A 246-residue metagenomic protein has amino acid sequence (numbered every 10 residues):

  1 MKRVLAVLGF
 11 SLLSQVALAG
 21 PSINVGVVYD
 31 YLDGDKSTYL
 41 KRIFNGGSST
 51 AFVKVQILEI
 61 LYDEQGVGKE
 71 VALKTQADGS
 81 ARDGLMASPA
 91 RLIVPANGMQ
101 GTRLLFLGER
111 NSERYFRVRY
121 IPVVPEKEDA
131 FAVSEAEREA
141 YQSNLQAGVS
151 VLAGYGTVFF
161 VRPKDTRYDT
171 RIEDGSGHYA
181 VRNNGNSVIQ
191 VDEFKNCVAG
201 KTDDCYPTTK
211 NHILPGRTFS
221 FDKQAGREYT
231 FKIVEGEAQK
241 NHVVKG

Functional and structural regions predicted by a protein language model:
M1-V4: Positively charged n-region of N-terminal signal peptides that target proteins for export
V7-Q15: Bacterial N-terminal signal peptides
G20-S49, D165-D174, K210: Beta-sheet-dominated interaction scaffolds and their linkers
I43-S49, F106, Y179-S187: Asparagine-centered strand-capping/turn motif at beta-strand->loop junctions
A51-G79, I121, N186-K201: Short acidic, flexible loop segments centered on an aromatic residue
L58-I60, L107-T166, Y229-G246: Terminal connector regions
L73-E109, T202-E228: Intrinsically disordered, low-complexity Pro/Gly/Ser/Thr-rich segments with frequent PxxP/GP/PP motifs and embedded
E173-G246: Intrinsically disordered, low-complexity segments enriched in serine, threonine, and glycine
